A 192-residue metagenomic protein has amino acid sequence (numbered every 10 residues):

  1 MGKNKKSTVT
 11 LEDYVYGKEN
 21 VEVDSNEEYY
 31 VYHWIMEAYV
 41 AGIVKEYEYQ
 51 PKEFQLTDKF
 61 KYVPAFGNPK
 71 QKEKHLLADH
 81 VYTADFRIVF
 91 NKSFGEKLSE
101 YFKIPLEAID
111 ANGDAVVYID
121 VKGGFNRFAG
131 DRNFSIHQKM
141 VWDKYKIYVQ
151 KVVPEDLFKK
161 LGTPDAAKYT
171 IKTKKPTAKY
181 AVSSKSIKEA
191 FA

Functional and structural regions predicted by a protein language model:
M1-A192: Electrostatic, structured charged patches in enzyme active sites and in nucleic-acid/phosphate-binding
